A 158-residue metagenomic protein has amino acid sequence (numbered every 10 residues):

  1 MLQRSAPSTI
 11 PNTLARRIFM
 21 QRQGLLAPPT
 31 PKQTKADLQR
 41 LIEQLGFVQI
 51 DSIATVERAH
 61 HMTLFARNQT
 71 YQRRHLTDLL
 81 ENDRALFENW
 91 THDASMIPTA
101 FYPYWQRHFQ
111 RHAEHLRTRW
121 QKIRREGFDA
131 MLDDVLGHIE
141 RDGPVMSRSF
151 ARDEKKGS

Functional and structural regions predicted by a protein language model:
L2-S158: Phosphate-backbone binding and catalysis cores of DNA-processing enzymes
